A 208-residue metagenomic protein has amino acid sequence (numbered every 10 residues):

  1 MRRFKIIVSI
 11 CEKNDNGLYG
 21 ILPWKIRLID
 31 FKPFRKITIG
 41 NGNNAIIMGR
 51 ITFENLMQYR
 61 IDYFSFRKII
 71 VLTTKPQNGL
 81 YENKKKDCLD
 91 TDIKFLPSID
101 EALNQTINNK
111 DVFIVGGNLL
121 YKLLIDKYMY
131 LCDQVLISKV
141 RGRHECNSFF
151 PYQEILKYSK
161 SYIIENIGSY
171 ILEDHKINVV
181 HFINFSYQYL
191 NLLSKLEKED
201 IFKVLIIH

Functional and structural regions predicted by a protein language model:
R2-H208: Enzymes that bind and transform nitrogen-containing heteroaromatic metabolites
